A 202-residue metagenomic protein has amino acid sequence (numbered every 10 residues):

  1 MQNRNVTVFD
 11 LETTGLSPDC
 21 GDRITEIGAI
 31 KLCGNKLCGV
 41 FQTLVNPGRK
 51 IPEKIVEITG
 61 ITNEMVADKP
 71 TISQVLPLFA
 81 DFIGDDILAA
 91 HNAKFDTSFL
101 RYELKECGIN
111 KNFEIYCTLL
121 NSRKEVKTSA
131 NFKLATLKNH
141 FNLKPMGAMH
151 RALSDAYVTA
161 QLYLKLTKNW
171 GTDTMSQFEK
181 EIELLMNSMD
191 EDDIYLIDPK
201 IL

Functional and structural regions predicted by a protein language model:
M1-E114, K127-G147: Conserved non-catalytic scaffold segment of RNase H-like nuclease domains
M1-Q2, A160-L202: Acidic two-metal-ion nuclease catalytic site recognized across multiple nuclease folds, prominently DnaQ/RNase D-T
T13-G15, L120, V158: Short, glycine/acidic-enriched loop or turn micro-motifs at the edges of active sites
F99, Y157-Q161: Short amphipathic alpha-helical face segments that pack within enzyme cores and frequently flank/anchor catalytic
L120-T128: An acidic intrinsically disordered interaction segment
S154: Acidic donor-binding loop at a coil-to-helix junction in glycosyltransferase catalytic cores that engages
